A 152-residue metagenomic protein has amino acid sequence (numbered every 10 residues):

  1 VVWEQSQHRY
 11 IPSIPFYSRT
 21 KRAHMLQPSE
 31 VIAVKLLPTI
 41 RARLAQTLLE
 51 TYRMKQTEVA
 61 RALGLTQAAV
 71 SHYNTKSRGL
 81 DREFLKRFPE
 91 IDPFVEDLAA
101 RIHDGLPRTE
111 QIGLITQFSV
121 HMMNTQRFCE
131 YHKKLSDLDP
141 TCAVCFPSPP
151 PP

Functional and structural regions predicted by a protein language model:
K21-R41: Short, Lys/Arg-enriched anionic-surface-contact patches
L37-R53: Short, amphipathic alpha-helical "recognition" segments used to contact nucleic acids or chromatin
K55-R61: Short alpha-helical "recognition helix" segments of helix-turn-helix
G64-A68: Short coil turns linking two alpha-helices in DNA-binding domains
L80-D97: Short Lys/Arg-enriched helix C-cap and helix-to-coil transition segments that create basic nucleic-acid-contact patches
D97-P152: Helix-turn-helix/homeodomain-like alpha-helical modules used for DNA recognition and transcription-factor dimerization
